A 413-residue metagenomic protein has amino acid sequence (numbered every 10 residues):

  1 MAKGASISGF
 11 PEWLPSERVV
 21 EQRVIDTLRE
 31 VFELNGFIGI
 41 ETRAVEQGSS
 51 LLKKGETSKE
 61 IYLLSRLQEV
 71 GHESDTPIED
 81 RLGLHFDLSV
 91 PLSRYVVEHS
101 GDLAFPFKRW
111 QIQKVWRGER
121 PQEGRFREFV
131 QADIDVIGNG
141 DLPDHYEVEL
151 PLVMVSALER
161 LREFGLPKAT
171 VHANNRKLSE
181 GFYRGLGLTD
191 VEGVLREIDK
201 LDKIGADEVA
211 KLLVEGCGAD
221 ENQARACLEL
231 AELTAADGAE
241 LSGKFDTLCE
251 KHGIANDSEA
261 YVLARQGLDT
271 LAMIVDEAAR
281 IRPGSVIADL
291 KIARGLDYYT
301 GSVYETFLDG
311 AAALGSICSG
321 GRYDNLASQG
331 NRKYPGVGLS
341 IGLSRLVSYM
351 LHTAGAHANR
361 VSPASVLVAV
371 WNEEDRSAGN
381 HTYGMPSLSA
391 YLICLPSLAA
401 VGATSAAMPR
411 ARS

Functional and structural regions predicted by a protein language model:
M1-R18, G71-H72: Auxiliary tRNA-acceptor-end handling modules of aminoacyl-tRNA synthetases
A2, E119, N174: RNA-interacting cores
E17-N35, E46-S49, P77-E79, D87-L103 (+3 more regions): Positively charged, Gly/Ser-enriched RNA/tRNA-binding surfaces
I38, A169, G284: Short acidic/polar active-site loop segments enriched in Thr and Asp
I40, A44-L82, R125: Polyanion/phosphate-binding surface patch
E60-S74, L186-E215, A219-D220, L308-G310: Acidic, His- and aromatic-enriched active-site or binding-groove loops in soluble protein domains that engage sugars
L150, N175-L178, V194-E197, V209 (+1 more regions): Internal, well-ordered alpha-helical segments in soluble enzyme and binding-protein domains
T170-G187: Glycine-rich, mobile lid/loop segments that gate access to catalytic sites or pores
